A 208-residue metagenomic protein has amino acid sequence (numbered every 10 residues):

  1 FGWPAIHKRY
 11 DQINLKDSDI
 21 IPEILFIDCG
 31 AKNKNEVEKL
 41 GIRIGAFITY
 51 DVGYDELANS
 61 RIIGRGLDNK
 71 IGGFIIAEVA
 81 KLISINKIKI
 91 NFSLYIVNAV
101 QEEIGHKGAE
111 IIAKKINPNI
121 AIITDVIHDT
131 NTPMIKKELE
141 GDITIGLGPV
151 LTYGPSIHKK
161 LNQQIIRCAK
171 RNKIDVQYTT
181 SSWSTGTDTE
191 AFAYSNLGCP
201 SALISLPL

Functional and structural regions predicted by a protein language model:
F1-L208: N-terminal hydrophobic/helix-forming segments and targeting peptides
